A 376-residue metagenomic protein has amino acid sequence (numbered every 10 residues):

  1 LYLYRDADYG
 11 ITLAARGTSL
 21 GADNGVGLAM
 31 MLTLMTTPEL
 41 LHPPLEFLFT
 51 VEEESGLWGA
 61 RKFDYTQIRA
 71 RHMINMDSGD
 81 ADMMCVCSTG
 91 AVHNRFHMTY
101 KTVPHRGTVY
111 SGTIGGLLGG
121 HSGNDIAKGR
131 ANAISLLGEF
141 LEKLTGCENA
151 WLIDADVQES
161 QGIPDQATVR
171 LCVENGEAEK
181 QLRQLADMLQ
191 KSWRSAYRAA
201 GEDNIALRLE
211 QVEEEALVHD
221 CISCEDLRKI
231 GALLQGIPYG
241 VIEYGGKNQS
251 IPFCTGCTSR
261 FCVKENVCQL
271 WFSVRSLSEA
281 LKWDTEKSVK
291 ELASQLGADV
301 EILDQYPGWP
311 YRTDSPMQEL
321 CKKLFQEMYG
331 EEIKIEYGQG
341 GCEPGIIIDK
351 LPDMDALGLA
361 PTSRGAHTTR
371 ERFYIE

Functional and structural regions predicted by a protein language model:
D6-E54, Y110-G116, H121-L144, L171-C172 (+2 more regions): Alpha-helical metal-binding/catalytic segments enriched in His/Glu/Asp
T12-K101, I153, I242-G245, Q249: Acidic/histidine-rich catalytic neighborhood of metal-dependent amide-processing enzymes
T66, R130-C147, G176-E179, E225-Q235 (+4 more regions): His/Asp/Glu-rich mid-to-C-terminal helical/loop segments that flank catalytic regions of hydrolases
R130-A155, Y311-M354: Active-site-adjacent substrate-binding region of metalloamidase/peptidase-like peptide-processing proteins
C147-S160, G245-C262: A structural supersecondary motif
Q158, V169-C172, I205-D220, C257-F261 (+2 more regions): A short beta-alpha structural unit
Q161-Y244: A conserved active-site cap/scaffold subdomain adjacent to cofactor or substrate pockets
F253-T255, S259-Q269, L324, M328-E376: Zn-dependent metallopeptidase/amidohydrolase metal-coordination segment
